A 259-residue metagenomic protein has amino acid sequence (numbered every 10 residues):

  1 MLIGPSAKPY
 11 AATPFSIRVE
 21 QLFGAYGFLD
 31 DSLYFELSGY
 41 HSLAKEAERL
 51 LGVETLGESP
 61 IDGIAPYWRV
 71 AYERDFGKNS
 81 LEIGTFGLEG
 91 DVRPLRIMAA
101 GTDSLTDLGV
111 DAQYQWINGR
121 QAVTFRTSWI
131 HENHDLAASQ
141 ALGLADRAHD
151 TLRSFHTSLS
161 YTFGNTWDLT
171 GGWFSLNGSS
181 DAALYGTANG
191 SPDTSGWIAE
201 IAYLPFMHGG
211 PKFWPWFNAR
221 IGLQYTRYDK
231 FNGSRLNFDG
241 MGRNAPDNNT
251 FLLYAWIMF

Functional and structural regions predicted by a protein language model:
M1-A71, S234-R235, N244, W256: Surface-exposed coil loops of outer-membrane beta-barrel proteins
P9-T13, L56-E58, E73, M98-A100 (+6 more regions): Outer-membrane beta-barrel proteins
I17-Q21, D62-P66, S104-L108, H149-F155 (+3 more regions): Residues that define the transmembrane beta-barrel architecture of outer-membrane proteins
G24-Y26, R69-A71, D111-Q113, S158-S160 (+4 more regions): Outer-membrane beta-barrel architecture
S32-F35, F76-L81, G119-V123, T166-L169 (+3 more regions): Repeated loop/turn-to-beta-strand initiation elements of outer-membrane beta-barrel proteins
K78-P205, Y225: Detector for outer-membrane/organellar transmembrane beta-barrel domains, recognizing the amphipathic beta-strand
A199-P205, A245-F259: Outer-membrane beta-barrel "beta-signal"
W214-N218, Q224-N244: C-terminal beta-signal and adjacent terminal beta-strands/loops of Gram-negative outer-membrane beta-barrel proteins
